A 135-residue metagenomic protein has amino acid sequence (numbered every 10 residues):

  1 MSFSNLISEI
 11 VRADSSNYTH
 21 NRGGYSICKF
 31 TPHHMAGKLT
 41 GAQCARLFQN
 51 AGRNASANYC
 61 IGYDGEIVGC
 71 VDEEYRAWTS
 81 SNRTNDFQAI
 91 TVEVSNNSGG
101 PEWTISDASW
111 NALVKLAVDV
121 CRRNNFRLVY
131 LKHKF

Functional and structural regions predicted by a protein language model:
M1-D86: N-terminal catalytic cores of peptidoglycan-degrading enzymes
R53-A55, Q88-F135: Long, well-ordered alpha-helical scaffolding segments within enzyme catalytic domains, especially pronounced
